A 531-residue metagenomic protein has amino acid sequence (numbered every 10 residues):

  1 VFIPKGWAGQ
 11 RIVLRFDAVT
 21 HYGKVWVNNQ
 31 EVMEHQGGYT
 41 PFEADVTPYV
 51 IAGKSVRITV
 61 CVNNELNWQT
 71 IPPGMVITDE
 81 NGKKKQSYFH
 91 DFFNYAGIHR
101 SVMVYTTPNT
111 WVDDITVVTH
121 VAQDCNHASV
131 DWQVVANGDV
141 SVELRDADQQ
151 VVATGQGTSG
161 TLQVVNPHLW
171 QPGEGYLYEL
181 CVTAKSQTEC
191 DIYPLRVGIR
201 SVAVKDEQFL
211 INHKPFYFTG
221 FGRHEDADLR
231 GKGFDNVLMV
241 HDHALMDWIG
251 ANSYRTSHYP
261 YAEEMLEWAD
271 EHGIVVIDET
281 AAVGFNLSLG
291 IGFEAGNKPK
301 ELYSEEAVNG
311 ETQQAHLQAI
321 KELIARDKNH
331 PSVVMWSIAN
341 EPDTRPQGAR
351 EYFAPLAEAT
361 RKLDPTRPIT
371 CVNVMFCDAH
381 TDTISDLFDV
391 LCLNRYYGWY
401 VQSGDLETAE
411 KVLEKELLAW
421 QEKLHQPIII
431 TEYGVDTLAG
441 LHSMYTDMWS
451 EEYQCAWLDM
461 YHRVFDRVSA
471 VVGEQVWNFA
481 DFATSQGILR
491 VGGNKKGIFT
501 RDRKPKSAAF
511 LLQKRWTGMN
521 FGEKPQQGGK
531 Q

Functional and structural regions predicted by a protein language model:
V1-V276, A319, A325, V334-M335 (+5 more regions): Secreted/periplasmic carbohydrate-active enzymes, especially glycoside hydrolases
H21-G23, L66-Q69, E225, A262-E264 (+6 more regions): Flexible loop/turn segments at secondary-structure boundaries
G74-G82, L266-V275, S288-E305, T312 (+1 more regions): Aromatic- and acidic-residue-enriched segments that line the glycan-binding/catalytic groove of carbohydrate-active
G82-K83, N94-G97, V104, T110 (+4 more regions): Substrate-binding clefts and catalytic carboxylate motifs of secreted carbohydrate-active enzymes
T219-H224, K232, E279-Q314, I320 (+3 more regions): Aromatic- and acidic-residue-enriched carbohydrate-binding clefts of CAZyme catalytic domains
K232, N236, E306-Q313, P346 (+3 more regions): Flexible, glycine- and charge-enriched loops at secondary-structure boundaries
G273-V275, A281, R367-P368, P427: Proline-centered loop/turn at the N-terminus of a beta-strand
Y303-Q313, V333, S337-A359, L363-D364: Active-site cleft segment of glycoside hydrolase catalytic domains centered on the general acid/base Glu
